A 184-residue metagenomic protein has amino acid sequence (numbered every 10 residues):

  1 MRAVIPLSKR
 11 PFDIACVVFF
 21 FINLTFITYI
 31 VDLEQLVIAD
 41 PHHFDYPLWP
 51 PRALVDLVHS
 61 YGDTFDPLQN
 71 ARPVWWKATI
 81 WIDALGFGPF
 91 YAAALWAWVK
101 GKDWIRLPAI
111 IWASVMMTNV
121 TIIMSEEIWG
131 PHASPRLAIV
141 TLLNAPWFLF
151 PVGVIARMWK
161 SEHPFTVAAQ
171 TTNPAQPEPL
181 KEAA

Functional and structural regions predicted by a protein language model:
R10-Y46: N-terminal signal-anchor transmembrane alpha helix
L24-Y29, S114-M124: Aromatic-anchored segments of alpha-helical transmembrane domains
Q35-H59, F165-N173: Interhelical loop segments of eukaryotic multi-pass membrane proteins
R72-G88: A loop-to-helix transmembrane entry motif
Y91-R106: Juxtamembrane helix-break-helix junctions at the cytosolic face of small multi-pass alpha-helical membrane proteins
I123-H132: Juxtamembrane "helix-exit" motif on the non-cytosolic side of transmembrane helices
H132-L143: Non-cytosolic membrane-interface motifs at loop->transmembrane helix junctions
P146-R157: Hydrophobic cores of alpha-helical transmembrane segments in multi-pass inner/ER membrane proteins, independent
